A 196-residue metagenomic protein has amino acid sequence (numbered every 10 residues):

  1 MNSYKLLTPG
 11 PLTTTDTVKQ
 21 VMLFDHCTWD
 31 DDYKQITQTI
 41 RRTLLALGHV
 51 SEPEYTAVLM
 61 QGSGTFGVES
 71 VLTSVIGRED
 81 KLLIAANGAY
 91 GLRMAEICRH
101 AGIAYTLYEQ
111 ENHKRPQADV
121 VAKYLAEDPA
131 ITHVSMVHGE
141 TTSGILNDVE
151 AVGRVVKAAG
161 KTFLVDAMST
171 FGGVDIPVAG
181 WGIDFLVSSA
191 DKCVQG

Functional and structural regions predicted by a protein language model:
N2-G48, E52-Q61, T65: A glycine-/small-polar-enriched, mobile loop at the entrance of the PLP active site in fold-type I
T8, L12, T43, E54 (+1 more regions): Conserved PLP-enzyme active-site core in the AAT-like
